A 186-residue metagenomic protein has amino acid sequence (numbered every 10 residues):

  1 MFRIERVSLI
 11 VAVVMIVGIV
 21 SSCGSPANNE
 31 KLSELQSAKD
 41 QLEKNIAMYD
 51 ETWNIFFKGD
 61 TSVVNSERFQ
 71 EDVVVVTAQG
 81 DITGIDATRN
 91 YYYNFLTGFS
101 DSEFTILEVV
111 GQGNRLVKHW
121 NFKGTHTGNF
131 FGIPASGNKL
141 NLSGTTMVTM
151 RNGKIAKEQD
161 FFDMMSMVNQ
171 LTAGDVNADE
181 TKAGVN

Functional and structural regions predicted by a protein language model:
M1-I10: Bacterial N-terminal signal peptides that target proteins for export
G18-S22: C-terminal motif of bacterial Sec signal peptides marking the signal peptidase cleavage site
C23-E67, V176-N186: Short, low-complexity N-terminal intrinsically disordered segments enriched in polar/charged residues
S62-L116: A solvent-exposed, acidic/Ser-Thr-rich amphipathic alpha-helical stretch
V109-V117, T149-A156: A short, structured loop/turn motif at beta-sheet edges
N114-H126: A short hydrophobic beta-strand element
G124-N152: Exposed beta-sheet edge and beta->alpha loop/turn motif
A156-N186: Low-complexity, intrinsically disordered terminal/linker segments enriched in charged and Gly/Pro repeats
